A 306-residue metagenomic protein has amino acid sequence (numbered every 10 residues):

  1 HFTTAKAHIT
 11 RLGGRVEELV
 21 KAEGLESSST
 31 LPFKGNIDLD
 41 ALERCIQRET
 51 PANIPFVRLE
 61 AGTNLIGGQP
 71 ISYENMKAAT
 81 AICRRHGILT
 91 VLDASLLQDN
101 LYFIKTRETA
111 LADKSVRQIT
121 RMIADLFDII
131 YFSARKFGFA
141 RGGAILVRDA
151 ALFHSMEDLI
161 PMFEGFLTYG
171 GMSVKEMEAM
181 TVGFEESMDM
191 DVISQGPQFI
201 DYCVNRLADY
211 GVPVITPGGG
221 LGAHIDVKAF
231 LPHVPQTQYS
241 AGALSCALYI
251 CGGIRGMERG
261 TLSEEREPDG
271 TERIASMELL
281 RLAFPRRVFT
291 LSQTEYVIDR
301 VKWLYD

Functional and structural regions predicted by a protein language model:
H1-V214, P235: Conserved PLP-enzyme active-site core in the AAT-like
I71-S72, H224-Y239, P268-R273: Short glycine/threonine-rich loop-to-helix capping motif typified by GTGT followed within a few residues by an Asp-Pro
A134-F137, S240-A247, C251-G252: Phosphate/diphosphate-binding loops
G142, G220, M277-R281: Short, solvent-exposed beta-strand edge segments and adjacent coil->beta transition regions
H154, P232-S240, R287-Y296: Short, conserved charged micro-motifs
S187, C251, S263-D306: PLP-dependent enzyme catalytic core of the Aspartate aminotransferase-like
I200-D201, I215-V227: Conserved glycine-rich beta-strand-loop-beta hairpin in the small C-terminal domain of fold type I
